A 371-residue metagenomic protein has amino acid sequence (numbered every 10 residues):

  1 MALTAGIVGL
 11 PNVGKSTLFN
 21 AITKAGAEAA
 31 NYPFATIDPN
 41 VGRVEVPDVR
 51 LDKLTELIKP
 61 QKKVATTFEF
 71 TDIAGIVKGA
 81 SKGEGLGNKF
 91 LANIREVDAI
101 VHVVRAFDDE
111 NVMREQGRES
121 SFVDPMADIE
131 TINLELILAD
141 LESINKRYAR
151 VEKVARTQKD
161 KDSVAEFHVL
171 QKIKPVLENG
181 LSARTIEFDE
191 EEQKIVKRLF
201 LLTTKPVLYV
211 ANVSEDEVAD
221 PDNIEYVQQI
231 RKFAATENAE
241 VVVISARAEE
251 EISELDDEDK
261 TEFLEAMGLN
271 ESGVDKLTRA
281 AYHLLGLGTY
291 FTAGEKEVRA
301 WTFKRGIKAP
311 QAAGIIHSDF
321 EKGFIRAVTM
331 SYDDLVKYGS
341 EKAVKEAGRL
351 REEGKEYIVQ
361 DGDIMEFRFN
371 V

Functional and structural regions predicted by a protein language model:
M1-E115, M126, V151: Conserved G1/Walker A P-loop phosphate-binding module
L3-V8, V13, F19, R150-I358 (+2 more regions): C-terminal-of-GTPase-core extension/linker across diverse P-loop GTPases
S16, P33, E69, I73 (+5 more regions): Generic signal for short, ordered secondary-structure residues within or immediately flanking folded domains
F34, D48-L51, Q61-F70, E84-D98 (+8 more regions): Amphipathic alpha-helical transducer elements in NTP-driven molecular machines
G42-P47, A74-E84, R95-S163, V176-D189 (+1 more regions): Conserved Switch II/interswitch segment of TRAFAC-class P-loop GTPases
V64-T67, F90-I94, V101, P125-L136 (+5 more regions): Short, surface-exposed linear patches
